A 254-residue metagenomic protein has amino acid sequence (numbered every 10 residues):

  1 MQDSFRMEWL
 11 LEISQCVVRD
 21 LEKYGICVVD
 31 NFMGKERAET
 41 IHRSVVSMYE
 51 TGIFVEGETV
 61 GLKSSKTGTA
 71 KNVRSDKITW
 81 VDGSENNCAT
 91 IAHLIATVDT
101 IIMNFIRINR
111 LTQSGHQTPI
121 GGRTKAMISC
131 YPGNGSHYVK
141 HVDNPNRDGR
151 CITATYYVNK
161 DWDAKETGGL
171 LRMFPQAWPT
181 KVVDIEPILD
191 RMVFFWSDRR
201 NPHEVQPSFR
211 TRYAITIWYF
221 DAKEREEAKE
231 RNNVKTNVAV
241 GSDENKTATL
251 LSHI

Functional and structural regions predicted by a protein language model:
M1-M192, D198-I254: Fe(II)/2-oxoglutarate oxygenase catalytic core
